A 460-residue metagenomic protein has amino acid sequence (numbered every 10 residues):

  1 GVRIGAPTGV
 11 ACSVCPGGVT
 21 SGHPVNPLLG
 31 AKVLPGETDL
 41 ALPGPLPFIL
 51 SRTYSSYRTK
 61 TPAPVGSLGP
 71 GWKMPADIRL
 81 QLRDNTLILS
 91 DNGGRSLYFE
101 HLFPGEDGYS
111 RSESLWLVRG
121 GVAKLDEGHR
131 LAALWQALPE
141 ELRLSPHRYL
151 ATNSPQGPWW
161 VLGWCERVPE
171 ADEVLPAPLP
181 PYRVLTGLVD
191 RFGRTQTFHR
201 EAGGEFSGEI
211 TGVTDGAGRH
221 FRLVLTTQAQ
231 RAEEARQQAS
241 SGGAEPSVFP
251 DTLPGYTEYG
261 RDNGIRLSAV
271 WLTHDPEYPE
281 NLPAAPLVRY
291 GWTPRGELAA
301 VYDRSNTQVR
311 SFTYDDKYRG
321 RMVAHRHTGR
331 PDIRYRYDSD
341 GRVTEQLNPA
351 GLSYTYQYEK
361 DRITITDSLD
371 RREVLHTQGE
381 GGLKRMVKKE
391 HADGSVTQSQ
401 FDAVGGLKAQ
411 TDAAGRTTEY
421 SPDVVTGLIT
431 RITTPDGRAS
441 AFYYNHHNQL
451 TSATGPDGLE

Functional and structural regions predicted by a protein language model:
G1-A63, G94, Q136-L142: Intrinsically disordered, low-complexity segments enriched in small residues
K32-E37, K73-P75, Q81-N85: Short alpha-helical segments and helix-capping/turn motifs at coil-helix boundaries
L42-G44, Q81-R83, S145: Solvent-exposed loop and beta-edge segments used for protein-protein assembly and interaction
R52-T53, M74-D77, Y109: N-terminal targeting and processing segments
T59-K73: Short, polar loop/linker segments at the starts of domains and inter-domain junctions
L68-P70, N85-E460: Extended charged/polar low-complexity repeat regions
